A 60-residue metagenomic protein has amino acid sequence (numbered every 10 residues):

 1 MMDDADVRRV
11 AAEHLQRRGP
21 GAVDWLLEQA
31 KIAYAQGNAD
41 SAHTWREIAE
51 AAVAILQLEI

Functional and structural regions predicted by a protein language model:
M1-I32, Q36, D40-H43, E47 (+1 more regions): Long, non-catalytic architectural segments outside compact domain cores
